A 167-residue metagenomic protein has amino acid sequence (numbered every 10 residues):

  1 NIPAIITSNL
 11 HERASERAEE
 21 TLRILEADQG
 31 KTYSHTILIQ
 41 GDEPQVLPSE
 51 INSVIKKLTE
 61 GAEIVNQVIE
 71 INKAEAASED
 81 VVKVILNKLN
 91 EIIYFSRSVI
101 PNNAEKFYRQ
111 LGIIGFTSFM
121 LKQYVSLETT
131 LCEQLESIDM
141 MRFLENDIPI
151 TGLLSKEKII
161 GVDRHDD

Functional and structural regions predicted by a protein language model:
I2-I39, E43-K56: Short phosphate-binding loop-to-helix
P3, E91, P149-T151: Conserved beta-strand segments of alpha/beta enzyme cores
P3-I5, I93, I160: Structural signal for short hydrophobic segments within the conserved structured cores of catalytic domains across
I6, L38, N66-Q67, K83 (+2 more regions): Structural signal for conserved beta-strand scaffold positions within catalytic alpha/beta enzyme cores
L10-S15, N72-K73, I159-G161: A short acidic, often aromatic-flanked loop/helix-cap motif at beta-alpha or helix-coil junctions that lines enzyme
K31-Y33, E60-I64, I148: Short, high-confidence coil segments that cap the C-terminus of an alpha-helix and link into the following beta-strand
V46-T130: Conserved core of the sugar-phosphate nucleotidyltransferase
F107-D167: Conserved alpha/beta core of the MobA/IspD/sugar-nucleotide pyrophosphorylase nucleotidyltransferase superfamily
